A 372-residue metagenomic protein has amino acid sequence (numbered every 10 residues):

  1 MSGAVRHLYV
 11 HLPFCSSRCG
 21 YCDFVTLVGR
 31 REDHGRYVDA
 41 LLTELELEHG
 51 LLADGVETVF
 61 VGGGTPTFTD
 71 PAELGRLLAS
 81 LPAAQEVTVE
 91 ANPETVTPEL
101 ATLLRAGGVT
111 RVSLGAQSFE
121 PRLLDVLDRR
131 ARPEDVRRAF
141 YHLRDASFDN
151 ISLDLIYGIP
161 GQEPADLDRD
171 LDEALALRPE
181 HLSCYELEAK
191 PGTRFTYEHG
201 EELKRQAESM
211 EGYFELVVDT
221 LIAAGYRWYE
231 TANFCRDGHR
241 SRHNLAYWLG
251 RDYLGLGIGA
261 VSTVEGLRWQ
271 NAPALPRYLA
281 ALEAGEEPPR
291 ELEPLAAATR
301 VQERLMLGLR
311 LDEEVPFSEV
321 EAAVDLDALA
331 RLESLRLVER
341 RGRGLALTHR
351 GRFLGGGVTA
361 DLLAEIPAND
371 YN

Functional and structural regions predicted by a protein language model:
M1-R6, S16, L335: Flexible, acidic/Gly-rich N-terminal and inter-domain linker regions that tether and position cofactor-handling modules
S2-H7, T26-G50, G55-E321, Y371-N372: C-terminal scaffold of the Radical SAM
V10: Conserved N-terminal Rossmann-fold NAD(P)-binding element of oxidoreductases
P13-T26: Local cysteine-cluster metal-coordination motifs and their immediate loop/turn environment, predominantly Fe-S cluster
E321-S334: Short amphipathic alpha-helical interaction segments
E333-R343: A short, conserved structural fragment
G344-T348: Minor-groove-contacting beta-hairpin "wing" of winged helix-turn-helix DNA-binding domains
R350-N372: Short, amphipathic alpha-helical interaction segments positioned at domain boundaries
